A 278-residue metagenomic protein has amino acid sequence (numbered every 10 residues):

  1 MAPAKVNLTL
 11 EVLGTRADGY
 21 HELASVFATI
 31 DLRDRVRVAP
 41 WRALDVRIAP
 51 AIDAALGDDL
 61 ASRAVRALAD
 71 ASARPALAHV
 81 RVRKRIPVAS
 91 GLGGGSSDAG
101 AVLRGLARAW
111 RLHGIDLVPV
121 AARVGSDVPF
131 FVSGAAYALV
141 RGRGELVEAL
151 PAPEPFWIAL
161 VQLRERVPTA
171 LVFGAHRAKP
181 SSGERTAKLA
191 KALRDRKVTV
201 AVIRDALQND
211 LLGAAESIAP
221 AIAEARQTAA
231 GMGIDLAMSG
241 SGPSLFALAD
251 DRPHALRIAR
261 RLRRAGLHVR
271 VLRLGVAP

Functional and structural regions predicted by a protein language model:
M1-S90, R108, P153-E154, Q162-E165: ATP-binding N-lobe of GHMP and related small-molecule kinases
V46, F131-D235, D250-P278: Conserved, helical-rich catalytic subdomain that frames metal- and/or nucleotide-binding sites in enzyme alpha/beta
D70-R81, R104-V124, R252-R264: Phosphate-handling active-site elements
A89, L160, S244-F246: Short aromatic/hydrophobic contact patches that present stacked aromatics for nucleic-acid/ligand binding
S90-L117, V132: DPxDG-like acidic metal-binding loop motif
M238-D251: N-terminal pre-core extensions flanking Radical SAM catalytic domains
